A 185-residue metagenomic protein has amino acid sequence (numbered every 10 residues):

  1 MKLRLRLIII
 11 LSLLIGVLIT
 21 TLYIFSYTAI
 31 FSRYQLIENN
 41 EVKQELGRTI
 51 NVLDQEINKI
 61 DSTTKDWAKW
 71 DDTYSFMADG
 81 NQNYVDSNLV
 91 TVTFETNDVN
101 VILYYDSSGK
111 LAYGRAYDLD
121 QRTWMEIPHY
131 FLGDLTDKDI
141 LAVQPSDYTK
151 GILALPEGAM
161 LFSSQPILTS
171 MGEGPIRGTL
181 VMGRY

Functional and structural regions predicted by a protein language model:
L3-S32: Extreme N-terminal signal-anchor transmembrane helix of membrane signaling/transducer proteins, especially in bacteria
L14-I15, R48-N51, Q55, S163: Non-catalytic interaction/Regulatory regions outside core domains
Q35-L36: Polar/charged heptad-repeat coiled-coil helices used as signal-transmission/dimerization stalks
N40-T49, E56-S146: Extracytoplasmic/periplasmic sensory segments of membrane signal-transduction proteins
D106, D118, A154-L155, T169: Acidic surface patches and DE-rich sequence motifs
G114, P156-Y185: Conserved beta-strands of PAS-like sensory domains
D147-A154: PAS and PAS-like sensory modules
